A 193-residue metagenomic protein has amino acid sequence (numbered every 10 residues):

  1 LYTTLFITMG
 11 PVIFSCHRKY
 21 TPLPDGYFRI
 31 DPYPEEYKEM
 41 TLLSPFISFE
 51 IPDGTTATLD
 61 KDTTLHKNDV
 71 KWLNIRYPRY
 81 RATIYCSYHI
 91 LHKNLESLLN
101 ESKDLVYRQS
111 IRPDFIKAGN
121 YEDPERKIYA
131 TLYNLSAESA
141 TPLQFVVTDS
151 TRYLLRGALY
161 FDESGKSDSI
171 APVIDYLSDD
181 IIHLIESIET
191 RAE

Functional and structural regions predicted by a protein language model:
L1-T4: Bacterial N-terminal signal peptides that target proteins for export
V12-S15: C-terminal motif of bacterial Sec signal peptides marking the signal peptidase cleavage site
H17-Y20: Bacterial signal peptide processing site
P22-D25, I30-Y33, S44, K61-R156 (+1 more regions): Conserved polar/disulfide-associated segments of primarily extracytoplasmic proteins
L43-D62: Proline-anchored loop/turn motifs at beta-strand termini and strand-loop-strand connectors
T55, A158-E193: Surface-exposed amphipathic alpha-helical segments
